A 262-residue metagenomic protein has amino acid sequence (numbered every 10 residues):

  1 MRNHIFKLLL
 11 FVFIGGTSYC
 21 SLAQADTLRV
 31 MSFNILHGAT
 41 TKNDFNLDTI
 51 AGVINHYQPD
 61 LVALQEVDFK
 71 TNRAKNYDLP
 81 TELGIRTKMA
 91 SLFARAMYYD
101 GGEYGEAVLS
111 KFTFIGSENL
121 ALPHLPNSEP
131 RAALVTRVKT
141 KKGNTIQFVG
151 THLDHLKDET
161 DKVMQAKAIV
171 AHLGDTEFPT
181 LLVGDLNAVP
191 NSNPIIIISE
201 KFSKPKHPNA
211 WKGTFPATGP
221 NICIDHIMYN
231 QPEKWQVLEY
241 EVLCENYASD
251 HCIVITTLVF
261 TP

Functional and structural regions predicted by a protein language model:
R2-K7, Y19-R86, Y98-E106, K167 (+1 more regions): N-terminal, active-site-proximal structural segment of metallo-dependent hydrolase catalytic domains
L28-I35, T49-K75, T136, Q147-T151 (+4 more regions): Active-site beta-strand/loop signature of hydrolases that rely on acidic residues for catalysis
F33-L36, L64-V67, A94-M97, S110-F112 (+7 more regions): Active-site-proximal beta-strand/loop segments in catalytic clefts of secreted hydrolases
G38-T40, F69-K75, Y99-G102, L156-D158 (+2 more regions): Active-site environment of divalent metal-dependent phosphoester hydrolases
K42-N43, V67-T145, K234, E241-C244: Structured beta-strand-rich core segments of catalytic domains in phosphoester-bond hydrolases
N55-P59, G84-K88, L92, F114 (+3 more regions): Sec-exported extracytoplasmic/periplasmic mature domains
R137-T140, T160, L173-L181, L186-P262: Metal-dependent phosphoester-hydrolase catalytic domains
T140-K162: Metal-dependent phosphoester/phosphodiester hydrolase catalytic core
